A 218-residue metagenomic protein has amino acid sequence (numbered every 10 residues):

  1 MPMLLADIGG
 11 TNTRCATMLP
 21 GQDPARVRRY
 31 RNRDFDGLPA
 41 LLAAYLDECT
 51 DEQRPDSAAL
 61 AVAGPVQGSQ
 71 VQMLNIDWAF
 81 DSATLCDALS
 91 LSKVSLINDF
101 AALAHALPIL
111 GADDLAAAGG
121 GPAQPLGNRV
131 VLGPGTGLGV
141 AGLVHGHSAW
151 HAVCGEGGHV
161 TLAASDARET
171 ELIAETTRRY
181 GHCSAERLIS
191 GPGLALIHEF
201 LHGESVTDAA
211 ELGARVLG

Functional and structural regions predicted by a protein language model:
M1-P24, V131-G146, E186, L194 (+1 more regions): Gly/Thr-rich phosphate-binding beta-strand-loop-beta motif of the actin/hexokinase/Hsp70
P2-A44, E48, Q53, V153-G158: Short glycine-rich, Thr/Ser-proximal phosphate-binding strand/loop in the N-terminal lobe of ATP-dependent enzymes
M3-D7, S57-A59, S95, G121 (+1 more regions): Short glycine-aspartate micro-motif
P20-Q22, I76-A79, L110-A118, H145-C154: A glycine- and small-aliphatic-rich helix-loop capping segment at beta-alpha/alpha-beta transitions that lines
C49-R54, P122-L126: Glycine-rich phosphate-binding loop signature in dinucleotide/nucleotide-binding domains
T50-L96, A101, H105-D114, V131: Short beta-strand-loop/turn "lid" adjacent to the catalytic site in phosphate-handling enzymes
A117, G121-S184: Glycine-rich phosphate-binding loop of actin/hexokinase-like ATP-binding domains
A174-G218: A mobile "lid/hinge" subdomain adjacent to the ATP/sugar-phosphate binding pocket shared across diverse ATP-dependent
